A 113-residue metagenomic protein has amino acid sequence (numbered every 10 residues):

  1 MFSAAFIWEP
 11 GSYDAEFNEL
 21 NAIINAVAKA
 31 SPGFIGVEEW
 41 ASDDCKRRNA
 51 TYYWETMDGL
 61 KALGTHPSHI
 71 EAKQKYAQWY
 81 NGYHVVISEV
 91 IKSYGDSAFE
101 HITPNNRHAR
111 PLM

Functional and structural regions predicted by a protein language model:
M1-R48, G59-T65, N81-M113: Short S/T/G/P-rich N-terminal loop/turn motif that feeds into the first structured element of a domain
S12, E71-A72: A short local loop/turn or secondary-structure capping micro-motif enriched for an aromatic residue
E55-M57: Short loop-to-helix capping motifs
G64-P67, K73: Short, flexible helix/strand-to-coil boundary loops that buttress conserved ligand/catalytic motifs in alpha/beta
K75-W79: Arginine/glycine-rich "motif VI" loop of SF2 helicases in the C-terminal RecA-like domain
